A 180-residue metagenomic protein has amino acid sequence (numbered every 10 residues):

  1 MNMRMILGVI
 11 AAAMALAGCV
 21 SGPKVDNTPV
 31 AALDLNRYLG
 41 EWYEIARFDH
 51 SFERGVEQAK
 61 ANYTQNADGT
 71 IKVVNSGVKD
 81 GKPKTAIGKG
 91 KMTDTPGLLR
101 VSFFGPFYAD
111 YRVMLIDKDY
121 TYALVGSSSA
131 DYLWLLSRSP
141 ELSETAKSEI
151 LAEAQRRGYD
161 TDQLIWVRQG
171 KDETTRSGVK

Functional and structural regions predicted by a protein language model:
M1-L7: Bacterial N-terminal signal peptides that target proteins for export
N2, C19-K180: A beta-rich soluble binding module of mature secreted/lumenal proteins
A15-L16: Bacterial Sec-type N-terminal signal peptides, specifically the leucine/valine-rich hydrophobic h-region
